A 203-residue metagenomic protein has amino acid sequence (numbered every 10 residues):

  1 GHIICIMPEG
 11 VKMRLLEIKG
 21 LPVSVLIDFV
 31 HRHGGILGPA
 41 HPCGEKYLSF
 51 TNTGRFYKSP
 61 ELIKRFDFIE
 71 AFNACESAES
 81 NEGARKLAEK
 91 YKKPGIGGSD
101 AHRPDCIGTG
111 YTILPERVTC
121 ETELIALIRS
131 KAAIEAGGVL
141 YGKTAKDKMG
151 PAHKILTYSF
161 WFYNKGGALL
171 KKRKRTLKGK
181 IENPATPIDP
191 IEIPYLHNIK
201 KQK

Functional and structural regions predicted by a protein language model:
G1-R14, S24-D28, E45-K203: Charged catalytic cores and adjacent phosphate/nucleic-acid-binding surfaces used for phosphate/nucleic-acid chemistry
R14-L16, G38: Short secondary-structure capping/junction motifs at helix and strand boundaries
E17-L21: Glycine-rich anion/phosphate-binding loops
G34-G35, K92: Residue-level detector of structured alpha->beta connecting loops
G35-L48: Aromatic-lined carbohydrate-recognition surfaces of secreted/lumenal glycan-active proteins
